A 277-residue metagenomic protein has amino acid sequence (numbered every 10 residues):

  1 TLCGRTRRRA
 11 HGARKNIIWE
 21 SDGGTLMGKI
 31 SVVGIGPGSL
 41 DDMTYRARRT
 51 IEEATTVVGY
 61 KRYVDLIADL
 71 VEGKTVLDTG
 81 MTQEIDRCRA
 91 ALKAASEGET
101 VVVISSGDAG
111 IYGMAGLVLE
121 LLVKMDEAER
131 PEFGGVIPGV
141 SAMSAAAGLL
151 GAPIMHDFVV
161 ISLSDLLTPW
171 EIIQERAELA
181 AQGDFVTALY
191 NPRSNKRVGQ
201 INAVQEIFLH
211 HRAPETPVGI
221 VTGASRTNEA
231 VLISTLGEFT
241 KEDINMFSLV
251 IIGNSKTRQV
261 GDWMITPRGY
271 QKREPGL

Functional and structural regions predicted by a protein language model:
T1-T6, A10-S21: Acidic, proline/serine/threonine- and glycine-rich low-complexity intrinsically disordered segments
W19, I30, Q182-L277: A contiguous loop/helix-start segment that scaffolds small-molecule binding in enzyme catalytic cores
D22-G134, T240, G276-L277: Class I S-adenosyl-L-methionine
V33-G34, V103-S106, I137, I161-S164 (+3 more regions): Short beta-strand segments
E99-S105, A152-L163, A181-G183, G237-M246: A polyampholytic, Gly/Pro-enriched intrinsically disordered region
G113-G183: Class I SAM-dependent methyltransferase SAM-binding "motif I" and its flanking Rossmann-like core
